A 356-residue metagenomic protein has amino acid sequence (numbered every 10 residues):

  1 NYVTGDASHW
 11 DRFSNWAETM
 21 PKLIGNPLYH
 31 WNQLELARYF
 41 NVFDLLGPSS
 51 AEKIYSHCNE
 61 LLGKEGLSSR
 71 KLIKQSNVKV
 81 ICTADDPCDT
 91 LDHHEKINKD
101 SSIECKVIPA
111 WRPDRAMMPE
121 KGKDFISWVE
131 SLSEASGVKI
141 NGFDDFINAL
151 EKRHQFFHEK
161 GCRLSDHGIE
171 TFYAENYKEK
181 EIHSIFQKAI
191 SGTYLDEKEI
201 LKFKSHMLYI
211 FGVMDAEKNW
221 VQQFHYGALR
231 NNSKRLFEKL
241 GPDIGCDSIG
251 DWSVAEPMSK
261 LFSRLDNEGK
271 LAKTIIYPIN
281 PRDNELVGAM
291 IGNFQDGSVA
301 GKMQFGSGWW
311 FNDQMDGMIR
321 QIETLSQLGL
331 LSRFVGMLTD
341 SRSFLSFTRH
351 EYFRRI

Functional and structural regions predicted by a protein language model:
N1-K218, K270-A272, I276-G288, G292-I356: Metal-cofactor-binding active-site regions of metalloenzymes
Y173-Q187, H206, F224-L286: Catalytic core of soluble alpha/beta enzymes
